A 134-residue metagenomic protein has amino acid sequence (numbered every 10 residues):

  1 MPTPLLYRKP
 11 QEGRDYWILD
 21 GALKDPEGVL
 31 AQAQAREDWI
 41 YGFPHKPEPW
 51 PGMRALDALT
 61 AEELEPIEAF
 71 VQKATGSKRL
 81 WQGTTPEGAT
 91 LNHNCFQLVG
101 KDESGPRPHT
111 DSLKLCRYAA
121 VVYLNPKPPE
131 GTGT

Functional and structural regions predicted by a protein language model:
M1-T134: Fe(II)/2-oxoglutarate oxygenase catalytic core
